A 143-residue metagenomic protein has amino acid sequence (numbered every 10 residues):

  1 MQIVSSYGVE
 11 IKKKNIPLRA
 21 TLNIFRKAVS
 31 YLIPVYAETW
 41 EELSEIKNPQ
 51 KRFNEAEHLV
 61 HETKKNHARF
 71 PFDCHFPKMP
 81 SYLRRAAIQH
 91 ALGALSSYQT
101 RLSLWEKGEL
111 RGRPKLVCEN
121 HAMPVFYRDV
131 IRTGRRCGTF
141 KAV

Functional and structural regions predicted by a protein language model:
M1-V143: Nucleic-acid substrate recognition interfaces
